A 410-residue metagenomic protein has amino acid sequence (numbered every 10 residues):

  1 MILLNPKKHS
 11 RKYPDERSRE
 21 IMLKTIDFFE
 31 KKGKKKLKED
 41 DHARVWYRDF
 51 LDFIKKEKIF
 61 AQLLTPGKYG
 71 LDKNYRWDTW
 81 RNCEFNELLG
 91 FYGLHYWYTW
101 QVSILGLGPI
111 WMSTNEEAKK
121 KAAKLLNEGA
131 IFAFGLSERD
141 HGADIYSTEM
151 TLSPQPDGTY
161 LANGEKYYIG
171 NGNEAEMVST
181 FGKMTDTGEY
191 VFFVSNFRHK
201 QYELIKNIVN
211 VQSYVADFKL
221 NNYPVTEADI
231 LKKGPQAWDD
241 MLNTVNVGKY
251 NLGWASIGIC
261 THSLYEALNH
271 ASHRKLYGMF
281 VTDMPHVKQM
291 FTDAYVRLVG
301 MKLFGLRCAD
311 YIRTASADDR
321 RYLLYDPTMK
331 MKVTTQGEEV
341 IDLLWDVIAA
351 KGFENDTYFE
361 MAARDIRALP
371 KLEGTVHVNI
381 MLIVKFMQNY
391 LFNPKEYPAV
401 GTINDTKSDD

Functional and structural regions predicted by a protein language model:
M1-G90, H95-W97, K120, K124 (+7 more regions): Flavin-dependent oxidoreductase catalytic core characteristic of acyl-CoA dehydrogenase/oxidase-like enzymes
N74, I110-W111, D144-T148, G172-A175 (+2 more regions): Short acidic, glycine/serine/threonine-rich loops at helix termini
W97-E117, G142-I145, P156: N-terminal glycine-rich flavin-associated loop
I104, G129, I145-S147, N173-M177 (+4 more regions): Short, solvent-exposed loop/turn segments at the edges of secondary structure
E128-S137: A short, Trp-centered hydrophobic/proline-enriched beta-strand micro-motif
D140-A143, I169-N171, K183, N207-Y214: Short Gly/Pro-enriched turn/cap motifs at secondary-structure boundaries
T159, N163-Y202: A short core secondary-structure module
H199-P224: Flexible, small-/acidic-enriched active-site or ligand-binding loops
